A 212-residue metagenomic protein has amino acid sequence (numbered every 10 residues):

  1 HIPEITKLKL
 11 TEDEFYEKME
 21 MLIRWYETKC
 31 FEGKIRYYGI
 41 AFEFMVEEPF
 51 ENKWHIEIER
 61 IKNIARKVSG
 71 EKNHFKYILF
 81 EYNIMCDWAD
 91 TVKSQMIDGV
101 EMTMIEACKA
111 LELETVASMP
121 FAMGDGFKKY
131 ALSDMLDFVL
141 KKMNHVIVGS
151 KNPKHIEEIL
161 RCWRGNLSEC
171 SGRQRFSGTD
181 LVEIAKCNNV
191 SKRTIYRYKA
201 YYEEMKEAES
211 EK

Functional and structural regions predicted by a protein language model:
I2-C170, R175: Beta/alpha (TIM)-barrel catalytic core signal, keyed to glycine-rich beta->alpha loops juxtaposed to Asp/Glu that bind
D180-N188: Short alpha-helical "recognition helix" segments of helix-turn-helix
S191-T194: Short coil turns linking two alpha-helices in DNA-binding domains
R197-K212: Short, solvent-exposed alpha-helical "recognition" segments
